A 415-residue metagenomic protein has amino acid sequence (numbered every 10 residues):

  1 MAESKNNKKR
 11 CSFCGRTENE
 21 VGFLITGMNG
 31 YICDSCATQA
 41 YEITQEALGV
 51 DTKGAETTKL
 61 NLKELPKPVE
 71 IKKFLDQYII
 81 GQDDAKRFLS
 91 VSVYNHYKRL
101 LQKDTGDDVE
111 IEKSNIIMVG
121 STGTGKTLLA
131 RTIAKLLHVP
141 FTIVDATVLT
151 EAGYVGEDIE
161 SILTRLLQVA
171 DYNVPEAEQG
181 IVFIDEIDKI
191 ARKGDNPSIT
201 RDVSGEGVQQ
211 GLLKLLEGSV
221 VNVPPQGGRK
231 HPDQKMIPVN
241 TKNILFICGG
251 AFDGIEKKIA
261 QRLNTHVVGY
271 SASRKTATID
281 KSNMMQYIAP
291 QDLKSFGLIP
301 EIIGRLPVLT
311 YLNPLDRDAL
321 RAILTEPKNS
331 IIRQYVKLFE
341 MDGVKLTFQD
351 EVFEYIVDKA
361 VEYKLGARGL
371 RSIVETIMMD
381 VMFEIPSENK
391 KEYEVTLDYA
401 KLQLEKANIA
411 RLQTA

Functional and structural regions predicted by a protein language model:
A2-T26, Y31-S35, E42-G81, K86-T142 (+2 more regions): AAA+ P-loop NTPase nucleotide-binding core of proteostasis motors
